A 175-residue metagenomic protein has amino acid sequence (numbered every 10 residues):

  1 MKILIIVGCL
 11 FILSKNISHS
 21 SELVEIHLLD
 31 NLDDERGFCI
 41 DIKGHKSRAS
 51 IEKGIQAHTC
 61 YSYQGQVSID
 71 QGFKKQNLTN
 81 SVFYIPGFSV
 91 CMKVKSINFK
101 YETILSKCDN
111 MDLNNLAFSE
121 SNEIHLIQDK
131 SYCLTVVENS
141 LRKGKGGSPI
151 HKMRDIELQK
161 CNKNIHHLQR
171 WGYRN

Functional and structural regions predicted by a protein language model:
M1-S20: Classical Sec-dependent N-terminal signal peptides that target proteins to the secretory pathway
S20-N175: Lectin-like carbohydrate-binding module/patch detector with strong preference for beta-trefoil
